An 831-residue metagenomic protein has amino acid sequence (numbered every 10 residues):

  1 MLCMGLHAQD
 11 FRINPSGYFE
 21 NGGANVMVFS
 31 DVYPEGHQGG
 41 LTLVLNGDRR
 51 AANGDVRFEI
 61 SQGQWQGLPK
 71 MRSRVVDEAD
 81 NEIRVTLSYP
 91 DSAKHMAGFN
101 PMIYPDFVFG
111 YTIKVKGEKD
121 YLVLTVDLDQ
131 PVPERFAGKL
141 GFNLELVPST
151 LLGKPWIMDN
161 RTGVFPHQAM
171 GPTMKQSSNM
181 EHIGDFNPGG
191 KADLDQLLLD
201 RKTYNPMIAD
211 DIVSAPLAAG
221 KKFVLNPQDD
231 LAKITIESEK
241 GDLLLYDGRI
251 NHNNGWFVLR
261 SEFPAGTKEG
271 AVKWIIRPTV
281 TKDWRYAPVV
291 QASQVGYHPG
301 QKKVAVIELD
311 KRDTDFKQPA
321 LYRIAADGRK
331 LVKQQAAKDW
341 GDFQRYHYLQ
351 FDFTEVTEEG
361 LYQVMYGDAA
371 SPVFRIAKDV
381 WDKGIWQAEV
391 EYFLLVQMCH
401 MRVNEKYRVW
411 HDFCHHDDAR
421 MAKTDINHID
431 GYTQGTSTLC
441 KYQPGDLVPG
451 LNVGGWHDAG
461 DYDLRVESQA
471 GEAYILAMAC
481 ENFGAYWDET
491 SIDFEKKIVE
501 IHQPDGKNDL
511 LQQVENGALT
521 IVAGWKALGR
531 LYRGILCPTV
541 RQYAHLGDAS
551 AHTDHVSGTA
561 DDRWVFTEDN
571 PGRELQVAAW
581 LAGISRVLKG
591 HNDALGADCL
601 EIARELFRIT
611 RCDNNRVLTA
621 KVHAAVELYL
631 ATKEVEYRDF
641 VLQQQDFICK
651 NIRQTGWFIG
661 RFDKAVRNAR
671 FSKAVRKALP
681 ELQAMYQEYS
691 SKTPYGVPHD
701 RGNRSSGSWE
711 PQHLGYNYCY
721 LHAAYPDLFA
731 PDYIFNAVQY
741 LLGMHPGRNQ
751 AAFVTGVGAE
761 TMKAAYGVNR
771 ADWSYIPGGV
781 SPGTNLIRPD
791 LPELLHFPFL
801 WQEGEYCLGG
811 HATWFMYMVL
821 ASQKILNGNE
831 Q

Functional and structural regions predicted by a protein language model:
M1-Q9: Bacterial Sec-dependent N-terminal signal peptides
Q9, V123-T173, D368-V380: Acidic (Asp/Glu-rich), glycine- and aromatic
Q9-D80, Q176-N205, D210: Beta-strand-rich N-terminal accessory domains
E59-R135: Extended, loop-rich substrate-binding clefts of extracytoplasmic carbohydrate-active enzymes
V126, S261-P278: Short Pro-Gly-centered flexible turn/kink motifs
L151-I157, D283-K303, S371-W410: Low-complexity, Pro/Ser/Thr- and charge-rich linker/hinge segments at domain boundaries
D195-A232, K240-D242, I250, V295 (+8 more regions): Aromatic (Trp/Tyr) and acidic
K496-Q513: Acidic, glycine-anchored loop motifs typical of Ca2+
